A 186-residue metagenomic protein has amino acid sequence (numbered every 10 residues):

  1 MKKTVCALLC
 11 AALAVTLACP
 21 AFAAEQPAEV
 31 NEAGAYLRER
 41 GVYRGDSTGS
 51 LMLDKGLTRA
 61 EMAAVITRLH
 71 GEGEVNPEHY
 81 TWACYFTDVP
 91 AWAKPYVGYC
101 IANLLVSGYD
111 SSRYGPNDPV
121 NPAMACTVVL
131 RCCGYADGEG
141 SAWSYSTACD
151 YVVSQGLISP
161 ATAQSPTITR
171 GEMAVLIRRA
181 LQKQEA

Functional and structural regions predicted by a protein language model:
T4-A33, E39-A63, T67-P95, A102-I168 (+1 more regions): Feature responds to low-complexity, polar/acidic, surface-exposed segments characteristic of secreted/exported proteins
